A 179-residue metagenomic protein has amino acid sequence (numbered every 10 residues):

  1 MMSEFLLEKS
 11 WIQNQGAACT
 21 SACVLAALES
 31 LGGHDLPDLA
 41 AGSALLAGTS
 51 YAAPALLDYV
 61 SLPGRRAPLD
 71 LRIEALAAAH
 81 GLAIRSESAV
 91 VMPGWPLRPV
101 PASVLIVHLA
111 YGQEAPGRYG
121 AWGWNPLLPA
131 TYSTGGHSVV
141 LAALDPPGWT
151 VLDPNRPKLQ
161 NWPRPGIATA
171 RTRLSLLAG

Functional and structural regions predicted by a protein language model:
M1-R66: Active-site-adjacent structural segments surrounding the nucleophilic cysteine of cysteine proteases and isopeptidases
A44-A178: Conserved active-site-adjacent core of cysteine acyl-enzyme catalytic domains
